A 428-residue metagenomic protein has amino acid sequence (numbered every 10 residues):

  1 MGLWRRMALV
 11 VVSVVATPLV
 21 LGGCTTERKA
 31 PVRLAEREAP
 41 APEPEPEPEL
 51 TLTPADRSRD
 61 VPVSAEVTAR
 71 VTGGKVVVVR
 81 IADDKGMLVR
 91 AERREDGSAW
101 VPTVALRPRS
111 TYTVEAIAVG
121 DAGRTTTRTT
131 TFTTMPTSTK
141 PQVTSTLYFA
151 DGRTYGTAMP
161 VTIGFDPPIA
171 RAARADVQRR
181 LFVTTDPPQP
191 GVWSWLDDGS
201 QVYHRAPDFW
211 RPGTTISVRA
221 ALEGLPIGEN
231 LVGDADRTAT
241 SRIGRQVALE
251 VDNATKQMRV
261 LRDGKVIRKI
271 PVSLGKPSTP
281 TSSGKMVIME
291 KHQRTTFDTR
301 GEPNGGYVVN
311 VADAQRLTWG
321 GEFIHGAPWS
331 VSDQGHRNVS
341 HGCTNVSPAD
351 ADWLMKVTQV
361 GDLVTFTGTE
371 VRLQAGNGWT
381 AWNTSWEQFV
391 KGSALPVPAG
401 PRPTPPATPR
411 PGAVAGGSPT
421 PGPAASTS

Functional and structural regions predicted by a protein language model:
G2-R245, G400: Acidic, low-complexity Ser/Thr/Gly/Pro-rich repeat segments typical of extracellular/periplasmic and surface-exposed
T68, T113-E115, T129, T162 (+7 more regions): Extracytoplasmic/secreted envelope proteins and their assembly/folding machinery, especially bacterial periplasmic
T68-R70, R80, T113, T162-G164 (+6 more regions): Soluble periplasmic/extracytoplasmic beta-strand elements of cell-envelope proteins
V78, E115, Q257, D313-A314 (+1 more regions): Conserved beta-strand and immediately adjacent loop positions that scaffold enzyme active sites
E92, S194, K265-L274, G376: Short amphipathic beta-strand/extended segments with alternating polar/hydrophobic composition
A118-G120, L222-G224, G264, R294 (+1 more regions): Short, charged beta-turn/beta-strand-edge "cap" motif at the junction between a beta-strand and an adjacent loop
T157, R245, S283, H292 (+1 more regions): Exported/periplasmic cell-wall-interacting domains
I227-S332: Gly/Pro-biased beta-strand-loop elements
